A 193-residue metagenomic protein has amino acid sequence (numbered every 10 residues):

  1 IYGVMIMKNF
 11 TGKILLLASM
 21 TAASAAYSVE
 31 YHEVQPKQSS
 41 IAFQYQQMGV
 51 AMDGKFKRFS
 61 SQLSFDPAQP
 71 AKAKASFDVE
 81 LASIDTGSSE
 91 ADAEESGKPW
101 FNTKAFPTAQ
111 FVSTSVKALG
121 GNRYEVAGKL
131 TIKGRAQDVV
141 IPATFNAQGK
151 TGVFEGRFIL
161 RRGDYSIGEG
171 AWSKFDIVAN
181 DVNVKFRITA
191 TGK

Functional and structural regions predicted by a protein language model:
I1-I6: Short, Lys/Arg-enriched N-terminal segments with co-localized hydrophobic residues within the first ~10-30 amino acids
K8-L17: Sec-dependent signal peptide recognition, specifically the positively charged N-region followed immediately by
Y27-K193: Low-complexity, acidic/polar, glycine-enriched regions of mature
